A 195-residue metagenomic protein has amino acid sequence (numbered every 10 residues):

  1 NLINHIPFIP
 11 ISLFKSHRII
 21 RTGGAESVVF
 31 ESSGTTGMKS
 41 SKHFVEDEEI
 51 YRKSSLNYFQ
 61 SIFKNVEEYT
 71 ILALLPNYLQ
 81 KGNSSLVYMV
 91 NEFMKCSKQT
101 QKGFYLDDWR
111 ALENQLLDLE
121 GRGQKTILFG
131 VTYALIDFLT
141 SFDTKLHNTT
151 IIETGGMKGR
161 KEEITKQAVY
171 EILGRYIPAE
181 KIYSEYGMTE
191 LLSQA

Functional and structural regions predicted by a protein language model:
N1, E68-T70, E92-A195: Active-site glycine/GP-rich loop and adjacent strand/helix microenvironment that borders small-molecule binding pockets
N1-E68, L72-A73, N77-L79, N83 (+6 more regions): Nucleotide 5′-phosphate-binding alpha/beta core
L86: Residue(s) in the substrate-gating loop at a strand-loop-helix junction that position the organic substrate next
